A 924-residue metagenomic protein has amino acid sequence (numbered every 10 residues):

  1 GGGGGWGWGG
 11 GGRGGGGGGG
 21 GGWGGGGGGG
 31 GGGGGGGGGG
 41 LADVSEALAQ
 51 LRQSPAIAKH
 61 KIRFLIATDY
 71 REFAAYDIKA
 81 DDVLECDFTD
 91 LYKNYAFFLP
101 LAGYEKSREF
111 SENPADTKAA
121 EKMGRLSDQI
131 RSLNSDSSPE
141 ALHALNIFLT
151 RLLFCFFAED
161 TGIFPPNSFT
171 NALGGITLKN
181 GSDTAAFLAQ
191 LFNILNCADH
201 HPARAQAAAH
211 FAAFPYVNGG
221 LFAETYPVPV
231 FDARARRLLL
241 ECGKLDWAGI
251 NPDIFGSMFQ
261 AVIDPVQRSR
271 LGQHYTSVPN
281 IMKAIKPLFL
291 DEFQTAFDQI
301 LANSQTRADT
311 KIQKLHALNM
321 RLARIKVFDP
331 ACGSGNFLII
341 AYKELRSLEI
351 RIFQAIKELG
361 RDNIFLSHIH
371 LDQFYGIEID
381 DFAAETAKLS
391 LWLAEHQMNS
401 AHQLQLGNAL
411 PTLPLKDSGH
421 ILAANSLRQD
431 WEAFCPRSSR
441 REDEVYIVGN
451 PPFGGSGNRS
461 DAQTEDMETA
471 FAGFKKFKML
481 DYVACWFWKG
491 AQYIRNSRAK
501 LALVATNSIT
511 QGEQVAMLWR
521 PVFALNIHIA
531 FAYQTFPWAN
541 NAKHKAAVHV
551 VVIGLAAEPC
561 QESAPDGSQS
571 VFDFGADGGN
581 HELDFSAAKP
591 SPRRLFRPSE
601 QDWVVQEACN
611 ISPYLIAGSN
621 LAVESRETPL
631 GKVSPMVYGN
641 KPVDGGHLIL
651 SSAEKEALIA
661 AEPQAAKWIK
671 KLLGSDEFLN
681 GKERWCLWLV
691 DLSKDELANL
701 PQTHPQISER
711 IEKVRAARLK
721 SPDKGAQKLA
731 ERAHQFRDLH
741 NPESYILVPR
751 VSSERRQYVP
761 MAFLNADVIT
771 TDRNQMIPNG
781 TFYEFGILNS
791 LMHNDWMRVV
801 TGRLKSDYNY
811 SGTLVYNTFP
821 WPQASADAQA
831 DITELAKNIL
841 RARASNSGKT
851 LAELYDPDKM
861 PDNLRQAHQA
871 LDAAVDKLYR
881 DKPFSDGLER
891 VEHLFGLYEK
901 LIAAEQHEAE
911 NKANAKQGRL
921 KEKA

Functional and structural regions predicted by a protein language model:
G1-G2, G33-Q53: Conserved catalytic cores of phosphodiester-cleaving nucleases, focusing on short active-site segments
G2-G34: Long, low-complexity Q/N-rich tracts
S45-Q50, K59-L65, R71-K118, P139 (+19 more regions): Signature of N6-adenine DNA methyltransferases within the class I
F88-E344, Q373, I377-T386, S390 (+17 more regions): Preference for the N-terminal adenyl/adenosyl cofactor-binding alpha/beta module
L238, E624-D772, E889-A924: Segments forming glycine/polar-rich beta-alpha architectures that bind adenosine-containing cofactors
F289, F328-P330, I377, G490-N496 (+7 more regions): Proline-centric
C332, Q706-A717, T818-A924: Non-catalytic DNA-recognition/assembly elements of restriction-modification systems
Q534, S753-V768, G786, D795-Y808: Short, ligand-facing micro-motifs at secondary-structure edges
